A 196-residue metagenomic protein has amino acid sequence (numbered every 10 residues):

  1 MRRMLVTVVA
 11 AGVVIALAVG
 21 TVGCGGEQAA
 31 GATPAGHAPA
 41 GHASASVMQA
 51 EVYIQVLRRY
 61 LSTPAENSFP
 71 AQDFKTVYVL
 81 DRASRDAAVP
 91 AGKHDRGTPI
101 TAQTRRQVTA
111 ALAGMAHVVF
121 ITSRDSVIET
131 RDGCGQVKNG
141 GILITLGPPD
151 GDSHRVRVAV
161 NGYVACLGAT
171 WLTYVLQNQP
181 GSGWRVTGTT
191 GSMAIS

Functional and structural regions predicted by a protein language model:
R2-T7, V13, L17, G25-T170 (+1 more regions): Flexible low-complexity loop/turn motifs enriched in small/helix-breaking residues
V8-V9, S182: A periodicity- and composition-biased signal for non-globular, repetitive helical segments
W171-I195: Short beta-strand edge/turn micro-motifs at domain boundaries
